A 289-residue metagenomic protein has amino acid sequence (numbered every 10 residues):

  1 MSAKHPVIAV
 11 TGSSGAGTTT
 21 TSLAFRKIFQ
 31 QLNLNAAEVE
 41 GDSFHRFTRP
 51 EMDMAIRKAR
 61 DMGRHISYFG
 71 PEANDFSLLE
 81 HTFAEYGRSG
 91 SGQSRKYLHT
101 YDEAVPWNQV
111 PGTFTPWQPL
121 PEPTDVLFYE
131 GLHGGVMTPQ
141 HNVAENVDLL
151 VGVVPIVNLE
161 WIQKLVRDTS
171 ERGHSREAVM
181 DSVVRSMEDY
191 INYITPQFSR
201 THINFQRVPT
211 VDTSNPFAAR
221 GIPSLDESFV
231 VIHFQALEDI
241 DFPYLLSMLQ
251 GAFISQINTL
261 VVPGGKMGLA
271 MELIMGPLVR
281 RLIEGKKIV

Functional and structural regions predicted by a protein language model:
M1-H5: Phosphate-binding P-loop
I8-T11: Short hydrophobic/aromatic beta-strand immediately N-terminal to the Walker A/P-loop
S14: The conserved Walker
T18: Conserved lysine of the Walker
T21-S22, R26: Post-Walker A alpha-helix
L34-E40, F44-V105: Conserved nucleotide-sensing/catalytic segment adjacent to the nucleotide-binding pocket in NTP-handling enzymes
T113-E122, V126, N142-V143, P155-V289: C-terminal accessory "lid"/substrate-recognition subdomains
